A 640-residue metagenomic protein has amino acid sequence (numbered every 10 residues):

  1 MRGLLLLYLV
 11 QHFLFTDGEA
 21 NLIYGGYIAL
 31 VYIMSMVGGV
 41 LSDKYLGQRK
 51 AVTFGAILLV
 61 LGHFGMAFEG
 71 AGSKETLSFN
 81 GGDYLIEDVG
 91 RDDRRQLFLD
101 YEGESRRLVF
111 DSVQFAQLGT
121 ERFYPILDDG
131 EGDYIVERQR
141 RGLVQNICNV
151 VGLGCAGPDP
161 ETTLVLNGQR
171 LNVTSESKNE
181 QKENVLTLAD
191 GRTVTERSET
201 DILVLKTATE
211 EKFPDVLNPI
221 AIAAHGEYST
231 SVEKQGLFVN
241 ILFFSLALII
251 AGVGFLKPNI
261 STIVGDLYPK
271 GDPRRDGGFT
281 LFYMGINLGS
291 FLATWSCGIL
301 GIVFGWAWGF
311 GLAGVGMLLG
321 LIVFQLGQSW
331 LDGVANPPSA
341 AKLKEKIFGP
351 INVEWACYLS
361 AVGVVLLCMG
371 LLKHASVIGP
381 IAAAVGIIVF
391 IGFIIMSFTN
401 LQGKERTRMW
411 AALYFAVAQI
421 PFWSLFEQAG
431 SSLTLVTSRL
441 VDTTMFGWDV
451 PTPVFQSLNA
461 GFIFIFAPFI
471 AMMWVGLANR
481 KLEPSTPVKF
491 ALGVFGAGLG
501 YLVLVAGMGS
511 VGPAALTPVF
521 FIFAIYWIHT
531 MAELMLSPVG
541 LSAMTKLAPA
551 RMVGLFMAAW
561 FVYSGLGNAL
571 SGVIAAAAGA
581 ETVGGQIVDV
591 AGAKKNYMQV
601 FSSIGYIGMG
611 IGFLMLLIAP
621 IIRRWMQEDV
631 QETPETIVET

Functional and structural regions predicted by a protein language model:
G3, M36-V40, F68, L288-V303 (+3 more regions): A gly/Pro-rich, aromatic-decorated transmembrane alpha-helix motif that marks the paired, flexible gating helices
G3-E19, G265, A429-F455: Short amphipathic helix-loop junctions that connect adjacent transmembrane helices in Major Facilitator Superfamily/SLC
E19-A20, F54, D272-L281, G285 (+7 more regions): Cytoplasmic loop-to-transmembrane helix junctions
G25-S42, A293, S457-M472, L566: Central cavity-lining transmembrane alpha-helices of secondary-active solute carriers, predominantly the Major
K44-I57, E405, G476-F495: Cytoplasmic membrane-interface "Motif A"-like loop-to-helix N-cap segments of 12-TM Major Facilitator Superfamily
I57-G81, K182-L237, A491-A514: C-terminal ends and interior cores of transmembrane alpha-helices in multi-pass membrane transporters/permeases
L77-D88, A224-S229, E233-L256, A416 (+1 more regions): Hydrophobic core of transmembrane alpha-helices in multi-pass small-molecule transporters, especially MFS/SLC-type
G82-E196, D201-L205, E227-E233, K270-G271 (+5 more regions): Intracellular loop-helix junctions on the cytosolic face of multi-pass helical membrane proteins
